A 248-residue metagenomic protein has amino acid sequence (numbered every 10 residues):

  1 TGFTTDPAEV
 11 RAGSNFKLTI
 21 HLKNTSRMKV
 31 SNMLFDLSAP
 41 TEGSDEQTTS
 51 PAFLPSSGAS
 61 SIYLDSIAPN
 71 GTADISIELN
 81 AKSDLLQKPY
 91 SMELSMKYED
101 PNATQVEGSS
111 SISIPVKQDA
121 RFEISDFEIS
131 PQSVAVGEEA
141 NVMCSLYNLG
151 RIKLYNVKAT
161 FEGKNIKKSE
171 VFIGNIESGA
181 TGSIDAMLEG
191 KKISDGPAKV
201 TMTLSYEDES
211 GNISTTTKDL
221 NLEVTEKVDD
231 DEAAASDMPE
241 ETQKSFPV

Functional and structural regions predicted by a protein language model:
T1, D45-P55, I112-I124: Proline/serine/threonine-rich low-complexity linkers at boundaries of modular beta-sandwich domains
T1-K17, L64-S66, F122-E138, I173: Beta-sheet-dominated interaction scaffolds and their linkers
G2-A8, G13-V30, L34-F35, A39 (+1 more regions): The feature marks the first
G13-T19, A73-I75, P89-M92, G137-M143 (+1 more regions): Short, solvent-exposed loop/turn segments enriched in Ser/Thr/Gly
L22-S26, A81-S83, L146-N148, G190-K192: Extracellular acidic, Ser/Thr/Pro-rich low-complexity tracts
R27-A52, S145-K167: Short acidic, flexible loop segments centered on an aromatic residue
Q47-S83, K164-I193: Intrinsically disordered, low-complexity Pro/Gly/Ser/Thr-rich segments with frequent PxxP/GP/PP motifs and embedded
Y98-F246: Membrane-proximal extracellular "stem/stalk" segments of glycoproteins immediately N-terminal to a transmembrane helix
